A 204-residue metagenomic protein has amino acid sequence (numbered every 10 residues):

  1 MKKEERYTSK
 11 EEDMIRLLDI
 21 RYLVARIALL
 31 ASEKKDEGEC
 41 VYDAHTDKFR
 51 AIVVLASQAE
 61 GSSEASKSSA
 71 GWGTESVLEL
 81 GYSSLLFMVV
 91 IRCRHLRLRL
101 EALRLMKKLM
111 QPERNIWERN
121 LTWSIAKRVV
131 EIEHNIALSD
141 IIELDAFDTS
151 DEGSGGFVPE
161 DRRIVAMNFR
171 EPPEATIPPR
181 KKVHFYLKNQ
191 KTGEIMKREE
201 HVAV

Functional and structural regions predicted by a protein language model:
M1-S83, F87-V89, C93, L100-L103: Cytosolic regulatory protein-protein interaction regions
I20, G71-W72, M110-V204: Intrinsically disordered, low-complexity regulatory regions with latent secondary structure
A28-V41, L96, A126, L138-D148: Short, Lys/Arg-enriched charge-dense amphipathic segments
I91-H95, K107, Q111: Short amphipathic alpha-helices and their capping/turn residues within compact interaction modules
L98-M106, E118-R119: Composition- and surface-driven signal marking solvent-exposed, interaction-prone regions in large proteins
